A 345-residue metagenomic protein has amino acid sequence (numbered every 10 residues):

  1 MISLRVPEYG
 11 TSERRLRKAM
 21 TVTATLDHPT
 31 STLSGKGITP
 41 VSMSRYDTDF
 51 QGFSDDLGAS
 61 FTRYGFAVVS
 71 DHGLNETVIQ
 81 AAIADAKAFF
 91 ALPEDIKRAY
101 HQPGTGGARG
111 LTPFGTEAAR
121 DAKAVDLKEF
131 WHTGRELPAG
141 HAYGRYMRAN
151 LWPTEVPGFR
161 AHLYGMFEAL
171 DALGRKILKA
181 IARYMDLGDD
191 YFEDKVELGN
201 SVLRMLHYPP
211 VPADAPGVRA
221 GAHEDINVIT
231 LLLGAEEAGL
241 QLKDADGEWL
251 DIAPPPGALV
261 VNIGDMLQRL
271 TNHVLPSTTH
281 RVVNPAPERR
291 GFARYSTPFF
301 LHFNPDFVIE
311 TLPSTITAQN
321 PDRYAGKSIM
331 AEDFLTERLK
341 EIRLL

Functional and structural regions predicted by a protein language model:
S3-L345: Peripheral, non-catalytic segments flanking oxidoreductase cores
